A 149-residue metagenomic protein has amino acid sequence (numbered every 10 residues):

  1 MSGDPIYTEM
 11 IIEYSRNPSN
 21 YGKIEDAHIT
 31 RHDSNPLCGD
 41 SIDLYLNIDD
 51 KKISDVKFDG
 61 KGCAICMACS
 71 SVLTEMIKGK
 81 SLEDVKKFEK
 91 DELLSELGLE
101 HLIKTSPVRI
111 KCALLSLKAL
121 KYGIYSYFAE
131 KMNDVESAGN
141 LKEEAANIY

Functional and structural regions predicted by a protein language model:
M1-I24, K80-Y149: C-terminal binding/interaction regions
D4, T8, N35-L37, C66: Hydrophobic alpha-helical segments and helix-packing faces
E13-D50, D55: Structured beta-strand/loop patches that form or line metal/cofactor-binding pockets in enzymes
R31-H32, S54-G62, L99-R109: A short glycine/serine-rich beta->alpha loop
C38, G60-C69: Short, thiol/selenol-centered motifs that function as redox-active sites or metal-ligating centers
N47-D49, D59, K78: Solvent-exposed residues in well-ordered beta-strands and their adjoining turns, especially edge/terminal strands
C69-E83: Alpha-helical support elements that line or immediately flank enzyme active sites and cofactor-binding pockets
